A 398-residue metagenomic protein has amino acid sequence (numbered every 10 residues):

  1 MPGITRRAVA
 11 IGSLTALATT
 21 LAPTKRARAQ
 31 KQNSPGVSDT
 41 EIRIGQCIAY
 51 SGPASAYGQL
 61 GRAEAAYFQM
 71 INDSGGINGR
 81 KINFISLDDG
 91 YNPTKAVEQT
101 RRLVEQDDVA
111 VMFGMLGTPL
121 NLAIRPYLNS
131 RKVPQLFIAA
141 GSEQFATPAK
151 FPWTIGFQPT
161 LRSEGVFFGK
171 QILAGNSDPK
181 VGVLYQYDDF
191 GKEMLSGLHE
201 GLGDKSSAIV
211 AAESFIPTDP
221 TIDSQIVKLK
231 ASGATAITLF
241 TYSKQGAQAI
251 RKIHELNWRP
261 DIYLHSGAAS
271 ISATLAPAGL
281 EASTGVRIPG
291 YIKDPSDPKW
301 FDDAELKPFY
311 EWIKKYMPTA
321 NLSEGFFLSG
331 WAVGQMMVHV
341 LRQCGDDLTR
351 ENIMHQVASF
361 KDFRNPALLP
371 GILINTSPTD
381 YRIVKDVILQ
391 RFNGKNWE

Functional and structural regions predicted by a protein language model:
M1-A16: N-terminal secretory signal peptides and thylakoid transit peptides that target proteins across membranes
L21-R43: C-terminal segment of N-terminal export signals and the immediately downstream linker at the start of the mature
Q30-Q32, R43, A56-R62, S74-P148 (+3 more regions): Beta-alpha junction/loop-to-helix N-cap segments that form part of ligand/metal-binding clefts
S34-S38, G45-A65, L87-P93, L116-G117 (+3 more regions): Extracytoplasmic "Venus flytrap"
I42, R80-I82, D107-V111, R131-P134 (+6 more regions): Loop/turn elements at helix/coil->beta-strand transitions in domains of secreted/extracellular proteins
K95-E98, E143-A146, F151-N257, K299-F301: Extracellular/periplasmic Venus flytrap/periplasmic-binding protein
I253-S329: Extracellular/periplasmic periplasmic-binding protein-like sensory domains
K315-L328, M336-W397: Segments of small-molecule ligand-sensing domains
